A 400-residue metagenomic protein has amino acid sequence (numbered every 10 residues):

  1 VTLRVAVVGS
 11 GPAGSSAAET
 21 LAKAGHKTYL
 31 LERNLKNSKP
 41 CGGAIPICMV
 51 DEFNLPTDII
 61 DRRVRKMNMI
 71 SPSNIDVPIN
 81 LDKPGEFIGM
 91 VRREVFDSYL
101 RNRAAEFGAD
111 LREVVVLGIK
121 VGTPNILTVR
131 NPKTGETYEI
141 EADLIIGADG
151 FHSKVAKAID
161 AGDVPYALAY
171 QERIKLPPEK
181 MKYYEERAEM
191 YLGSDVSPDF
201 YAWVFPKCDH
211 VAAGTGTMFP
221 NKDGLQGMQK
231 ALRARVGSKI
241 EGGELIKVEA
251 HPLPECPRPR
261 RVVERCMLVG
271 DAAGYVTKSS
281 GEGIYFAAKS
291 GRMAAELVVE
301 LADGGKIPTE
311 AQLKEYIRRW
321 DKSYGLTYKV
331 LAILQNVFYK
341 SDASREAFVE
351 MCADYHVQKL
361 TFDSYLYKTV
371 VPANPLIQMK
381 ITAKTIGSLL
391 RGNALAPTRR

Functional and structural regions predicted by a protein language model:
V1-G11: Beta1/beta-strand and adjacent pyrophosphate-binding region of the FAD-binding site in flavoprotein oxidoreductases
V5-V7, T28, C266: Conserved hydrophobic helix-helix packing surfaces used for dimerization/oligomerization
S10, A22-C41: Glycine-rich FAD pyrophosphate-binding loop
G14-S15: N-terminal Rossmann-fold NAD(P) dinucleotide-binding loop
I47-R101: A conserved beta-strand/loop capping segment in the N-terminal third of enzymes that catalyze redox or closely related
R103-E241: Predominantly flavin-linked oxidoreductase catalytic cores and closely associated redox partners
P220-V298, A302-K306: FAD/FMN-dependent oxidoreductases across multiple families
V299-R400: C-terminal helical "tail/cap" subdomain of flavin- and related membrane-associated enzymes
